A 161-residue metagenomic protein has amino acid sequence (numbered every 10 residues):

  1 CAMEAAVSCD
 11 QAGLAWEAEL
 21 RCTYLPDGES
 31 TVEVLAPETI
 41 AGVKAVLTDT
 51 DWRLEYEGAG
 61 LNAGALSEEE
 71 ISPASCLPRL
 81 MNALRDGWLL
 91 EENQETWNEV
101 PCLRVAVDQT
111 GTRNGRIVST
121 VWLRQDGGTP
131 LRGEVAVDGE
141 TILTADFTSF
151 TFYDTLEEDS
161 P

Functional and structural regions predicted by a protein language model:
C1-G13, S30-T31: A short, Trp-centered hydrophobic/proline-enriched beta-strand micro-motif
A2, E17, D27-E29, I40 (+3 more regions): Extracytoplasmic
M3-A5, E17, A45-D49, E134-V135 (+1 more regions): Extended beta-sheet lipid-handling architectures
Q11-G13, Y24-P26, A36-E38, Q125 (+1 more regions): A generic beta-sheet turn/junction motif
A12-A15, P37-A41, R113-N114, E140-I142: Solvent-exposed loop/turn segments connecting transmembrane beta-strands in outer-membrane beta-barrel proteins
R21, T31-E33, L90-P161: Gly/Pro-enriched, hydrophobic low-complexity segments that function as extracytoplasmic propeptides/linkers
R21-C76, L143: An acidic-aromatic
L54-Q109, R116: Non-cytosolic head/periplasmic domains of membrane-anchored proteins
